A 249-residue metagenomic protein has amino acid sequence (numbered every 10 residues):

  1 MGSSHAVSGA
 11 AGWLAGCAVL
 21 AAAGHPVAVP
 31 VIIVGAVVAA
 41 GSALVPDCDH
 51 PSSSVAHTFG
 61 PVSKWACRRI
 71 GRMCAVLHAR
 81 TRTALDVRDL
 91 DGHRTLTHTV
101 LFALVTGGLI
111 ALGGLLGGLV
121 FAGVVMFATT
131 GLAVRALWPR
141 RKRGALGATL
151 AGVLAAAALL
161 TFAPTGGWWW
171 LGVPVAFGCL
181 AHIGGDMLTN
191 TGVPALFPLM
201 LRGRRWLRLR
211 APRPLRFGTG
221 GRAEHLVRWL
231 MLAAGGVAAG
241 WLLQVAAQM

Functional and structural regions predicted by a protein language model:
M1-M249: N-terminal membrane-targeting hydrophobic helices
